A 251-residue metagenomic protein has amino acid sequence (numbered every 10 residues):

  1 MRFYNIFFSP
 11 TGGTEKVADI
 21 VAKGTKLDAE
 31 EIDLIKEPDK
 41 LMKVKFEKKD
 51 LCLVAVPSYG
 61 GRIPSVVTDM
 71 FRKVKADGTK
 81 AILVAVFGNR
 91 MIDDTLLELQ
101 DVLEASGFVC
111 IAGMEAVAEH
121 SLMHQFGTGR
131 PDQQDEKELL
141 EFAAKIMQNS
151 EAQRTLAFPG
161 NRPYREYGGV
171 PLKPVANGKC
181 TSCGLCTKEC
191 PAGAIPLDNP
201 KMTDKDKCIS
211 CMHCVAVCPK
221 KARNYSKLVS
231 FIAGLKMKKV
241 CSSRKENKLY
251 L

Functional and structural regions predicted by a protein language model:
R2-Y4, S9-E37, M42-P171, K227-L251: FMN-binding flavodoxin-like domain, especially the glycine-rich phosphate-binding loop
A176, T181, L185-I209, H213-S230: Iron-sulfur cluster-binding cysteine motifs and their immediate structural context in ferredoxin-like electron-transfer
